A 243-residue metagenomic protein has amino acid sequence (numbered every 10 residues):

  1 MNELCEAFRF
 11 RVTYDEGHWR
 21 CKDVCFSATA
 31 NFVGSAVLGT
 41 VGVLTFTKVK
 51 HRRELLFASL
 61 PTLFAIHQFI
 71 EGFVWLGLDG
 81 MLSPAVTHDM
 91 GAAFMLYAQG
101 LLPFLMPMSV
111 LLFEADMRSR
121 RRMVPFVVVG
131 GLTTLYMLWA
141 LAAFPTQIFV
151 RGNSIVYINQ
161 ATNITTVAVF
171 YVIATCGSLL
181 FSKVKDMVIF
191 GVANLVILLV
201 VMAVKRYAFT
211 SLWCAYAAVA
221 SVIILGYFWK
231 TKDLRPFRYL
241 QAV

Functional and structural regions predicted by a protein language model:
D15-G39: Hydrophobic transmembrane alpha-helical segments in integral membrane proteins
C21-C25, H88-Y97, R151-T166: Short aromatic-rich membrane-water interface segments that cap or initiate transmembrane helices in multi-pass membrane
F32-V41, A98-L111, V167-L179, Y216-K232: Hydrophobic cores of alpha-helical transmembrane segments in multi-pass inner/ER membrane proteins, independent
V41-F46, G72-V128: Internal transmembrane alpha-helix with an interfacial aromatic "cap," most often the third helix
R52-P61, R122-P125, K183-V192: Membrane-interfacial loop-to-transmembrane alpha-helix junctions, especially the N-terminal start
L63-I70, G131-W139, A193-R206: Aromatic-anchored segments of alpha-helical transmembrane domains
M106-A174: Membrane-proximal helix-loop-helix units in multi-pass membrane proteins
K185-V243: C-terminal transmembrane-bundle signature of multipass membrane proteins, characterized by strong activation on
